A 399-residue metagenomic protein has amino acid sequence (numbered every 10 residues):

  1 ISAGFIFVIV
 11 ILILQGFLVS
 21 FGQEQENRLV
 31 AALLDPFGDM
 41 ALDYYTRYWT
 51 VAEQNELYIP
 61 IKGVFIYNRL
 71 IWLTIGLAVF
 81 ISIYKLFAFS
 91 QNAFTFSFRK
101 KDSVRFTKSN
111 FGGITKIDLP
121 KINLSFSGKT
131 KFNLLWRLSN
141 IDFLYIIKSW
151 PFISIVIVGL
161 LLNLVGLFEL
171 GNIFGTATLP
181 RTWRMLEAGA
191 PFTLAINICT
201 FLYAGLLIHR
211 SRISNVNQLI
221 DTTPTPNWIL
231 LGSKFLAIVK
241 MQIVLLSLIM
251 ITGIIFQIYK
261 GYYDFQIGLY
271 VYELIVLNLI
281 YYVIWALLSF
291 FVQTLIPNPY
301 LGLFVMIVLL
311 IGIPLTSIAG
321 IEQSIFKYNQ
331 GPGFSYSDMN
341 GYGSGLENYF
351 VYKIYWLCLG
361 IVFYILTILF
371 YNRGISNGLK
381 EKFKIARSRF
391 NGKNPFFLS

Functional and structural regions predicted by a protein language model:
I1-A3, I9-A32, P36-M40, L167-N172 (+4 more regions): Secretory targeting signals
G4-L86, A93-F94, Y262, P299-R389 (+1 more regions): Terminal transmembrane helical anchor/hairpin motif
I13, F126-L135, N140-V156, L160-T176 (+12 more regions): Catalytic cores of nucleotide-enabled group-transfer and carboxylate-activating enzymes in metabolic and assembly-line
R69, L73, N163, P191-L194 (+6 more regions): Residue-level hotspots within the lipid-embedded alpha helices of multi-pass solute transporters
I83, T200-A204, V216, I284 (+2 more regions): Hydrophobic/aromatic residues in alpha-helical transmembrane segments
Q91, N110-V158, I375-P395: Aromatic- and glycine-rich beta-strand/loop motifs that create alpha-glucan
T176-G189, F201-P226: Transmembrane helix boundary and interhelical loop/hinge segments in multi-pass membrane proteins
D221-A237: Amphipathic cytosolic juxtamembrane alpha-helices at the membrane-cytosol interface of multi-pass membrane transporters
